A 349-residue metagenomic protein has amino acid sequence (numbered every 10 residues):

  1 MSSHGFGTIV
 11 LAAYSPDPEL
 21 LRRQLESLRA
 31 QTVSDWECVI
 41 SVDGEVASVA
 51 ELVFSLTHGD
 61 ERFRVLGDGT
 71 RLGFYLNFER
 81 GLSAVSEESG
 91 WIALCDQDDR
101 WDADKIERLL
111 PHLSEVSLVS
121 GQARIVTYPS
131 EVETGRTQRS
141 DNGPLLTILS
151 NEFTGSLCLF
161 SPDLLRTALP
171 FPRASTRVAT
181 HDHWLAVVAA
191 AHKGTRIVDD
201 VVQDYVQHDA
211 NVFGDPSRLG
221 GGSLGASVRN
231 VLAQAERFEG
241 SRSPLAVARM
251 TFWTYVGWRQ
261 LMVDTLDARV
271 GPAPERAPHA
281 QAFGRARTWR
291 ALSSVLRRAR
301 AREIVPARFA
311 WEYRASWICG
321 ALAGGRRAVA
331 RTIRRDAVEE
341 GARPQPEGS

Functional and structural regions predicted by a protein language model:
M1-V231: Nucleotide-sugar donor-binding/catalytic module of glycosyltransferases that assemble extracellular/cell-envelope
L169, A174-A179, W184, V201 (+1 more regions): C-terminal subregions of glycosyltransferases and related glycan-biosynthesis enzymes
